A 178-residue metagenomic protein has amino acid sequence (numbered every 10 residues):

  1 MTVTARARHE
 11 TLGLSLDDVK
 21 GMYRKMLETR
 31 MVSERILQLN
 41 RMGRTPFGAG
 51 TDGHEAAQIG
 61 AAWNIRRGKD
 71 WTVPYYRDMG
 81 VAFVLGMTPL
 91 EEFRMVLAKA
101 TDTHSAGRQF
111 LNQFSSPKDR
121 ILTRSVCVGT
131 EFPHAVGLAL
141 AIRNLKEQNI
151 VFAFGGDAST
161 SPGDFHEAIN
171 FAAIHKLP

Functional and structural regions predicted by a protein language model:
M1-F47: Cofactor-/ligand-binding subdomain signature composed of acidic, glycine-rich, tryptophan-containing flexible loops
M31-E34, Q38-H175: Cofactor-binding active-site loop characterized by glycine-rich and histidine/acidic residues
P178: Residues at the starts of beta-strands that form the adenosine-phosphate
